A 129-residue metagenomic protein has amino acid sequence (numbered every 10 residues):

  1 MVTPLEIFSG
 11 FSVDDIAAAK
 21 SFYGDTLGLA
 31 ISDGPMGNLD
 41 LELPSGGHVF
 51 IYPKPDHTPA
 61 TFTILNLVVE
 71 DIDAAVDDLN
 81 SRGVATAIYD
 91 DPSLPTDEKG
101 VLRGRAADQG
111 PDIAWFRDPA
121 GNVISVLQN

Functional and structural regions predicted by a protein language model:
M1-A18, H48, F62-L65, L127-N129: N-terminal beta-strand motif that seeds the catalytic metal site of vicinal oxygen chelate
V2, L67, V76-N129: Vicinal oxygen chelate
D15-I16, V69-D73: Helix N-cap motif at beta-to-alpha junctions
A17-A30: Amphipathic alpha-helical segments
A18-A19, M36, A74: Short Gly/charged-rich anion-binding patches and loops
F22, I72-D78: Short amphipathic alpha-helices within nucleic acid-binding modules
L29-E70, A87, Q109, V123-Q128: Conserved short beta-strand elements that form part of the metal-binding/catalytic scaffold of enzyme active sites
